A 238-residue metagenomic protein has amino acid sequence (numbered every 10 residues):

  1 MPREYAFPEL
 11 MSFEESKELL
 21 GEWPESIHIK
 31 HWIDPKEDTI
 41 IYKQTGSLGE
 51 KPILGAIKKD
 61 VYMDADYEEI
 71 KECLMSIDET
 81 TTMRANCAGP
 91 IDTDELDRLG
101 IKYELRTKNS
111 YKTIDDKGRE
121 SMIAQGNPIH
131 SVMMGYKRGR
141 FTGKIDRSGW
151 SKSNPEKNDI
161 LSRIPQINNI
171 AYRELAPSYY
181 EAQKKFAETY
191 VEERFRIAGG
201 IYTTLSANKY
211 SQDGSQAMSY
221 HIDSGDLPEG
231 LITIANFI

Functional and structural regions predicted by a protein language model:
M1-G230: Fe(II)/2-oxoglutarate oxygenase catalytic core
I232-I238: A short beta-strand-loop-beta hairpin characteristic of the jelly-roll/cupin
